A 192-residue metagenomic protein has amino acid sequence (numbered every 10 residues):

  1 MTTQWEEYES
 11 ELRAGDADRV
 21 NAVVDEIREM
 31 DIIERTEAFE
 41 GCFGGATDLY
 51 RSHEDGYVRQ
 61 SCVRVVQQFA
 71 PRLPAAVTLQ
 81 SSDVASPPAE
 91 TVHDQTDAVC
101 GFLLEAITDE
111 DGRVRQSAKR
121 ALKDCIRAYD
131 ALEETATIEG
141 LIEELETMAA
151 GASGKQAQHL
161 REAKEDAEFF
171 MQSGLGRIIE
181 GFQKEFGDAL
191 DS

Functional and structural regions predicted by a protein language model:
M1-D25, F182-L190: N-terminal "cap/leader" segments of large eukaryotic alpha-helical scaffolds
Q4, A149-S192: Eukaryotic acidic, Ser/Thr-rich intrinsically disordered low-complexity regions
Y8-E9, C42-D48, P88, F102-L104 (+1 more regions): Buried hydrophobic core positions in alpha-solenoid tandem helical repeats
L12-G15, Y50-E54, A106-E110, A149: Alpha-solenoid helical repeat architecture
D18-A22, E54-R59, R113-R115, A152-L160: Positions within the helices of HEAT/ARM-like alpha-solenoid repeats
A22, S61, V65, F102 (+4 more regions): Alpha-solenoid helical repeat scaffolds
D25-E29, Q67-P71, K123-R127, E165: Structural signature of alpha-helical solenoid repeat scaffolds
D31-E40, A70-H93, R127-T137, F170-G176: Flexible loop/turn segments at the boundaries of HEAT repeats in alpha-solenoid HEAT proteins
